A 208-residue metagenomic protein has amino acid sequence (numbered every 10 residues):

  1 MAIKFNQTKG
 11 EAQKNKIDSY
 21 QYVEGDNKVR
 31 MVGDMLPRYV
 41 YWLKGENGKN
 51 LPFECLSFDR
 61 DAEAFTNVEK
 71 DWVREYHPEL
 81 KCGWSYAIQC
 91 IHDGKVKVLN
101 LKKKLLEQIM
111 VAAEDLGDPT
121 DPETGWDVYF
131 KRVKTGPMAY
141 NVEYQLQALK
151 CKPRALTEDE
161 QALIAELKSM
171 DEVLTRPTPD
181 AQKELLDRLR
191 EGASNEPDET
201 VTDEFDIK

Functional and structural regions predicted by a protein language model:
M1-P119, E172, R176, D180-E184 (+1 more regions): OB-fold ssDNA-binding interfaces and closely related basic DNA-contact patches used across DNA replication/repair
D93-E204: Compact mixed alphabeta submodule
D206-K208: Acidic, low-complexity intrinsically disordered tails
